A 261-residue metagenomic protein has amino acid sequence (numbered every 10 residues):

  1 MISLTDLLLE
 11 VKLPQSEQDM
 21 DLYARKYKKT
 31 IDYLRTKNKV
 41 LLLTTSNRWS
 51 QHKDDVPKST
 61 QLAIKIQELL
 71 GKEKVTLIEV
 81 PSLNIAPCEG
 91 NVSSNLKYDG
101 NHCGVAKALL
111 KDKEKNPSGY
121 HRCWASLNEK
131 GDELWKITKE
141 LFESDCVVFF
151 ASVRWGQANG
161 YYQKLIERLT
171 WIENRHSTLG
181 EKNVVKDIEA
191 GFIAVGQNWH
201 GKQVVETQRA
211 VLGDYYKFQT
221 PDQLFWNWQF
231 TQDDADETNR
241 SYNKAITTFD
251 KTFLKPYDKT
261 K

Functional and structural regions predicted by a protein language model:
M1-K39, Q51, I64-Q67, K202 (+1 more regions): Glycine-rich phosphate/pyrophosphate-binding loop and the adjoining helix
M1-L4, E17-Y23, L109-Y216: Helix-loop-strand module that forms the ligand-binding subsite of alpha/beta enzymes
N38-R48, A190-V195: Short beta-strand segments enriched in small/hydrophobic residues
W49-P57: Short, flexible/disordered intra-domain loops and linkers
W49-S50, N84-A86, W199: Flexible, glycine-rich phosphate/dinucleotide-binding loops and adjacent beta-alpha linkers at cofactor/substrate
D54-D55, P87-V92, V205: Short aromatic-enriched loop/helix-cap "lid" or pocket-rim segments at secondary-structure transitions that line
K72-N84, W226: A short beta-strand-loop structural module common to alpha/beta enzyme folds
E79-V105, N116-Y120, T231-T238: N-terminal beta-loop-helix "entrance" segment that forms/cooperates in small-molecule cofactor or anionic ligand
